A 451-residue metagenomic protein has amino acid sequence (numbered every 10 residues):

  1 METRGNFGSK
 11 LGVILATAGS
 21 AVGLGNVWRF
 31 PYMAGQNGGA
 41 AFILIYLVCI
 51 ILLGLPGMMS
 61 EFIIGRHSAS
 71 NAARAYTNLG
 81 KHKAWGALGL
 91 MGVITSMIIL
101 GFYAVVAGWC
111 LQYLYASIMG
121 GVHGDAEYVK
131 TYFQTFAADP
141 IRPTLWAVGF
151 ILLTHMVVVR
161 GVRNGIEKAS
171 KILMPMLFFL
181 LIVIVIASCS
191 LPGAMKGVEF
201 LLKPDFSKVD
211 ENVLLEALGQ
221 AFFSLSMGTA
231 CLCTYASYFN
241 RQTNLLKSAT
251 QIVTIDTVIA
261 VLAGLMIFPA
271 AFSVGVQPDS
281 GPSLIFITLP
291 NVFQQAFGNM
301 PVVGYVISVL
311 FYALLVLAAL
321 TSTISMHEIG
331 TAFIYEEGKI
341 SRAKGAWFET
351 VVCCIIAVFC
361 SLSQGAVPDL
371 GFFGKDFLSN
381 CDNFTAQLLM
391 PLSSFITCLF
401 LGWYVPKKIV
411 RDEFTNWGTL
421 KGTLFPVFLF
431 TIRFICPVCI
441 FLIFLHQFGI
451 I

Functional and structural regions predicted by a protein language model:
M1-W28, G57-F62, R66-L79, K83-L90 (+2 more regions): Membrane-interface "cap" regions at the ends of multi-pass membrane proteins
E2-G5, Y32-N37, H67, A72-M91 (+7 more regions): Inter-helical loop and helix-membrane interface segments of multi-pass membrane transporters/permeases
E2-T3, F7, E167, K171-L320 (+2 more regions): Membrane-embedded translocation segments of transport machinery
N6-T17, F42-I45, K83-M97, T144-V148 (+6 more regions): Select transmembrane alpha-helical segments in multipass membrane proteins
G12, S20, T144-L145, I255-V261 (+4 more regions): Loop-to-transmembrane helix boundary motifs in multi-pass membrane proteins
G12-L47, A236, K247-T250, T254-T257 (+1 more regions): Transmembrane helix-boundary motif of multi-pass solute transporters/channels
L88-M91, E337-T350, D382-I440: C-terminal membrane-solvent junction of multi-pass transporters and transport-like membrane proteins
A107-A138, Y238-Q242, K247, Q251-I259 (+4 more regions): Helix-loop-helix connectors at the membrane interface of multi-pass transporters/channels
